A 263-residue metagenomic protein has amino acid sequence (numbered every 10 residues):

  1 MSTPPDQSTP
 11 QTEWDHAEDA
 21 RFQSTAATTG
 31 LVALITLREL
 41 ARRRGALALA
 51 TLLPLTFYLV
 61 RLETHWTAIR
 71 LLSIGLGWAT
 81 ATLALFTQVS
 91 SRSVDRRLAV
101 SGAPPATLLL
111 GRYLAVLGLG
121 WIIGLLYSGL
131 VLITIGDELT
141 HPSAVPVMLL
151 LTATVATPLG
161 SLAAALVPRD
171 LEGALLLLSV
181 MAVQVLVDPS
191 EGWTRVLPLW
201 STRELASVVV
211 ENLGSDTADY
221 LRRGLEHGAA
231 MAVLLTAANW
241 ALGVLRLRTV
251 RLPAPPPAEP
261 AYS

Functional and structural regions predicted by a protein language model:
M1-L59, L252-Y262: Aromatic- and glycine-rich beta-strand/loop motifs that create alpha-glucan
M1-W14, I133, L162-A165, E226-S263: Junction motif at the cytosolic side of a transmembrane helix
T28-L31, P189-R222: Short hydrophobic, aromatic-rich alpha-helical segments embedded in or entering the lipid bilayer of multi-pass
R38, R42, A106-I123, Y127 (+1 more regions): Alpha-helical transmembrane segments of multi-pass membrane proteins
L40, T82-P105, R112: Transmembrane helix boundary and interhelical loop/hinge segments in multi-pass membrane proteins
T56, T67-S91: Long, hydrophobic alpha-helical segments
V60-E63, V167-W200: Transmembrane helix segments
Y113, L117-V167: Alpha-helical transmembrane segments and their short interhelical loops
